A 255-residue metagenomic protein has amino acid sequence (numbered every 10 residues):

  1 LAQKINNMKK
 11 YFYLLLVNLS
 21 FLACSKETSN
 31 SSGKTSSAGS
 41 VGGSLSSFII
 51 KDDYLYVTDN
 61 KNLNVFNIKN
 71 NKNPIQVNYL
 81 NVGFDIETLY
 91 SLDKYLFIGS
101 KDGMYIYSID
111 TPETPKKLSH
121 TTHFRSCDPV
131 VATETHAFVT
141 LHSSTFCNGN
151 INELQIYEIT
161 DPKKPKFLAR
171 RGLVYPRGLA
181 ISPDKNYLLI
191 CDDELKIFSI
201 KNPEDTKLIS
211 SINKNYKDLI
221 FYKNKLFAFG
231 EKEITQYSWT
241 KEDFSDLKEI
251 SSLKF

Functional and structural regions predicted by a protein language model:
L1-G33: Bacterial Sec-dependent N-terminal signal peptides
C24-F255: Feature marking well-ordered beta-strand scaffolds used for ligand recognition
